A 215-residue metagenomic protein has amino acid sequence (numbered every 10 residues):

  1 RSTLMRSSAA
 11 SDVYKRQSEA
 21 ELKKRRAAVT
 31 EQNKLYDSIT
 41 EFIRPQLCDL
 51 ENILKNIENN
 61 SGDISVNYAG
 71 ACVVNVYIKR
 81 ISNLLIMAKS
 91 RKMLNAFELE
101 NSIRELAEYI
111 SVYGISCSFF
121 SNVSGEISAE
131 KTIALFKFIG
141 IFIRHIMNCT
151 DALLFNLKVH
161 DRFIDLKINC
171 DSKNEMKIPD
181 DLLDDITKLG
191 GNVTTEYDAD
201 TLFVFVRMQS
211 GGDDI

Functional and structural regions predicted by a protein language model:
S2-A10, Y14: Single conserved hydrophobic/aromatic residue that forms the stacking wall/gate of nucleotide- or nucleobase-binding
K15-K55: Conserved HAMP-HisKA connector
K24, A28-K34, G114-I143, D161-I164: Conserved short strand/loop->alpha-helix "switch" segment adjacent to the catalytic nucleotide/phosphoryl-transfer site
E41-N122: Conserved DHp (HisKA) dimerization/phosphotransfer helix of two-component histidine kinases, i.e., the long coiled-coil
Q46, I53, S128-N156, L182: Conserved ATP-binding N-box helix of the HATPase_c
I164-K173: Conserved DxG motif in ATP/Mg2+-binding regions
N174-F203: ATP phosphate-binding glycine-rich loop and adjacent ATP-lid/helix-beta elements within ATP-binding kinase/ATPase
T201-G211: Short C-terminal beta-strand
